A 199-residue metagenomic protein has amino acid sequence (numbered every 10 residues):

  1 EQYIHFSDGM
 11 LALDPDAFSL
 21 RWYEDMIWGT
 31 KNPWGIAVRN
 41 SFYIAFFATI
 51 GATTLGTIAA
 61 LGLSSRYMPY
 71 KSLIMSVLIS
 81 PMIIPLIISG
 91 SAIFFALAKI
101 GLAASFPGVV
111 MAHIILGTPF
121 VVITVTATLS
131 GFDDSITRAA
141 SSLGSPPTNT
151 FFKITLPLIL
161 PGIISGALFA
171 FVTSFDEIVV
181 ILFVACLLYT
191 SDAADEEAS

Functional and structural regions predicted by a protein language model:
E1-F6, H113, V121, G162-S191: Non-cytoplasmic
E1-K31, L182-L187: Short membrane-interfacial helix/loop motifs at transmembrane-helix boundaries
L11-L13, Y70-S72, I87-L116, T148 (+1 more regions): Membrane-interfacial helix termini and adjacent extracytoplasmic/periplasmic loops of multi-pass transporters
G35, R39, Y43-L55, A59 (+2 more regions): Hydrophobic alpha-helical transmembrane segments of multipass integral membrane proteins, especially permease/channel
I36-N40, A96-V121, L160-G162, A167: Loop-to-helix entry region at the N-terminal start of transmembrane alpha-helices in multi-pass membrane transporters
F46-L78, S91, F95, D134-S135 (+1 more regions): Transmembrane-helix boundary motif in ABC transporter permease subunits
V122-V125, F132-D134, P147-D176: Transmembrane alpha-helices
Y189-S199: Single conserved hydrophobic/aromatic residue that forms the stacking wall/gate of nucleotide- or nucleobase-binding
